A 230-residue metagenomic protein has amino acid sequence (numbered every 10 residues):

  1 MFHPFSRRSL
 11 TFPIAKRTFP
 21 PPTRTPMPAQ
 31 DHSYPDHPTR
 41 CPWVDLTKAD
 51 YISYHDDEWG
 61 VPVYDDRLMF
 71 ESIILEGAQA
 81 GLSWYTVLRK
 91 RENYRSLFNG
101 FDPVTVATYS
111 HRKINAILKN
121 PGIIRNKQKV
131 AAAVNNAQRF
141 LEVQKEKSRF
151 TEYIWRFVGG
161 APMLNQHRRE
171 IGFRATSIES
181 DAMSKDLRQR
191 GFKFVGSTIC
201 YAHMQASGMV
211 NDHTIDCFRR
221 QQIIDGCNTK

Functional and structural regions predicted by a protein language model:
S6-S9: Serine residues within intrinsically disordered or low-complexity segments
T11, T18-T23: Short, positively charged and aromatic/hydrophobic N-terminal segments
P13-I14, A202: Residues at secondary-structure transition points
P22-K230: HhH-family (HhH-GPD) DNA N-glycosylase catalytic core used in base-excision repair
